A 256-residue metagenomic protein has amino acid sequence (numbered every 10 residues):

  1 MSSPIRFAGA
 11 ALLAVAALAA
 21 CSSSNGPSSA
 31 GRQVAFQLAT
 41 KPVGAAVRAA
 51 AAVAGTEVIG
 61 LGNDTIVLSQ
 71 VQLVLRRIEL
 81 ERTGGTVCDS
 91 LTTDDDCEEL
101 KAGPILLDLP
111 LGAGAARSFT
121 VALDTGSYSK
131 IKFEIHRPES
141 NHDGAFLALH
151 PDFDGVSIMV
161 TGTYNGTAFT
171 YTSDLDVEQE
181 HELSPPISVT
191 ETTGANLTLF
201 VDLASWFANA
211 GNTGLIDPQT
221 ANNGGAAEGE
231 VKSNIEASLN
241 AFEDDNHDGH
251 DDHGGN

Functional and structural regions predicted by a protein language model:
M1-A11: Bacterial N-terminal signal peptides that target proteins for export
A17-A20: C-terminal motif of bacterial Sec signal peptides marking the signal peptidase cleavage site
S23-N256: A short, solvent-exposed, low-complexity linear motif enriched for acidic/polar residues with Pro/Gly/Ser/Thr
